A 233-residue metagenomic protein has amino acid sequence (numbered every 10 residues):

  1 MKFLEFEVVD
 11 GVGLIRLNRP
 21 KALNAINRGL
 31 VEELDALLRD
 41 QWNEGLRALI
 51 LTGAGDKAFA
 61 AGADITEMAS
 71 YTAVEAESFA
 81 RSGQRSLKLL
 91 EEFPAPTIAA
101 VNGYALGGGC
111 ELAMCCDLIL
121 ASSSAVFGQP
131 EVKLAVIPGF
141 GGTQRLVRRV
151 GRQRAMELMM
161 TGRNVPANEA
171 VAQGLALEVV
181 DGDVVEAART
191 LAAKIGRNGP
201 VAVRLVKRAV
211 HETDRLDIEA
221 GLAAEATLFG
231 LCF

Functional and structural regions predicted by a protein language model:
M1-T52, V74, R81, K88: Conserved CoA-thioester-binding segment of acyl-CoA-metabolizing enzymes
I15, R19, L34, L51 (+6 more regions): Terminal peptide-recognition signature
V31, I65, G83, L87 (+6 more regions): A general structural signal for well-ordered alpha-helical segments in protein cores
A48, A58, L118, E157 (+1 more regions): Residues at the N-termini of beta-strands
G53-L89, A105, A135, D217: Glycine- (often His-adjacent) and acidic-residue-rich active-site loop that binds/positions the CoA thioester
S86-E92, A100, L106-M160, A172-Q173 (+1 more regions): CoA-thioester-processing core
L120-A125, Q173-A223, T227-L231: C-terminal long alpha-helix characteristic of the crotonase
R163-N168: Short, glycine/polar-rich helix-capping loops at beta-to-alpha or helix-loop-helix junctions that flank or form
